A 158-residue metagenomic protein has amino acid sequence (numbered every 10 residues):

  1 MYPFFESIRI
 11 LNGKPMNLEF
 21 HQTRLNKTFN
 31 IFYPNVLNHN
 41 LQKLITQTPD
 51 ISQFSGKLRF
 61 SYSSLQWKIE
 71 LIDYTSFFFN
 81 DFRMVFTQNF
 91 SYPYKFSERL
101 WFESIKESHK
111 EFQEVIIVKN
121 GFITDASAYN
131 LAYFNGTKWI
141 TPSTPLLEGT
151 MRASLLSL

Functional and structural regions predicted by a protein language model:
M1-L158: Helix-start/capping segments and mature chain N-termini
